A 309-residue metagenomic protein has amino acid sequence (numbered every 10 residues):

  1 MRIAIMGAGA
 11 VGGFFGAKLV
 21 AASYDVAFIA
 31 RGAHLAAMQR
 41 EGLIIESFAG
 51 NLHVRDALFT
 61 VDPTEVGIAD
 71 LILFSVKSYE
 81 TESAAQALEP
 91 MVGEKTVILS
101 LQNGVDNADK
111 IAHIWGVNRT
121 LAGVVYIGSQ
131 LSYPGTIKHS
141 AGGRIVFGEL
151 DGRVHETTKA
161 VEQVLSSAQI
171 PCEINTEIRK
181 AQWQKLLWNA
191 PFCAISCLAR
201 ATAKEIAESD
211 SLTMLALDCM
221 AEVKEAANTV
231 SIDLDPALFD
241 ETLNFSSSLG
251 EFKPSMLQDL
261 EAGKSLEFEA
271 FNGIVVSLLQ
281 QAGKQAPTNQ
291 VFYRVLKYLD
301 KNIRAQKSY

Functional and structural regions predicted by a protein language model:
M1, D70, G143: Nucleotide donor/acceptor-binding cores
M1-N51: NAD(P)+-binding Rossmann beta1-loop-alpha1 motif at the extreme N-terminus of oxidoreductases
A17, A21, Q86-P90, H113 (+3 more regions): Short, well-ordered alpha-helices that flank and scaffold nucleotide-derived cofactor binding pockets
A37, P90-M91, I114-R119, P134-K185 (+1 more regions): Internal alpha-helical scaffold of NAD(P)-dependent oxidoreductase catalytic cores
L52-T136: Rossmann-like NAD(P)(H) cofactor-binding subdomain of soluble oxidoreductases
L217-Y309: NAD(P)-dependent Rossmann-like dehydrogenase/reductase catalytic/cofactor-binding core
